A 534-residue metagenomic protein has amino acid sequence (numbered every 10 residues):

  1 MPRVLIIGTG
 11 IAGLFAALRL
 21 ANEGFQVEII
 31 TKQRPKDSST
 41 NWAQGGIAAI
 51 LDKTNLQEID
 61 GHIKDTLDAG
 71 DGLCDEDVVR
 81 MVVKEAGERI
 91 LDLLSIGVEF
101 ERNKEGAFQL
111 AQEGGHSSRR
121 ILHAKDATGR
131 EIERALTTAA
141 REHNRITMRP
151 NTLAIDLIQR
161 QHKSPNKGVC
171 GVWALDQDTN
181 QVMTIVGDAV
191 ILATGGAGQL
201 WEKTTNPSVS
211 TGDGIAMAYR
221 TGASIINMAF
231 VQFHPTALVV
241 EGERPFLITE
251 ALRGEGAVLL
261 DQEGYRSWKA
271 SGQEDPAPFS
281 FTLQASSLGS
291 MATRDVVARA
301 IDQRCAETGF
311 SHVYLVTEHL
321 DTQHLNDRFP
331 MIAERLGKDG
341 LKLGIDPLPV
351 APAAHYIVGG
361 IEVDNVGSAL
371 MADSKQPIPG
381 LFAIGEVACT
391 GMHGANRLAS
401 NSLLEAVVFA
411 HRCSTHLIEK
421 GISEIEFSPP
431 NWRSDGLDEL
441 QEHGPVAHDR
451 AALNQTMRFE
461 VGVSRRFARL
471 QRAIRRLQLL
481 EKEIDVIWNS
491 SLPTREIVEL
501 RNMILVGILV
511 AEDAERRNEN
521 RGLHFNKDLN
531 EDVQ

Functional and structural regions predicted by a protein language model:
M1-R3, A16, E23, R34-K36 (+10 more regions): Glycine- and aromatic-enriched mobile tails/lids
P2, T179-A189, P377-G380: Core beta-strand elements of the Rossmann-like FAD/NAD(P) dinucleotide-binding domain in flavoenzyme oxidoreductases
V4-I29: N-terminal Rossmann-like FAD-binding beta1-loop-alpha1 element of flavoenzymes
Q33-D65, D71, Q232, E243-F246: Conserved N-terminal glycine-rich FAD pyrophosphate-binding loop of Rossmann-like flavoproteins
C74-G87, R120-T138, R149, T204-G212 (+4 more regions): Short beta-strand to alpha-helix junction loop
S95-Q181, A193, A237-V240: Conserved redox-cofactor binding core of oxidoreductases
A189-G242, F246, E307, A399-R412: Glycine-rich loop(s) and the adjacent beta-strand/alpha-helix scaffold that form part
M217, A223-P349, H416-I418, I422: An anion/pyrophosphate-binding glycine-rich loop and adjacent beta-alpha core in soluble alpha-beta enzymes
